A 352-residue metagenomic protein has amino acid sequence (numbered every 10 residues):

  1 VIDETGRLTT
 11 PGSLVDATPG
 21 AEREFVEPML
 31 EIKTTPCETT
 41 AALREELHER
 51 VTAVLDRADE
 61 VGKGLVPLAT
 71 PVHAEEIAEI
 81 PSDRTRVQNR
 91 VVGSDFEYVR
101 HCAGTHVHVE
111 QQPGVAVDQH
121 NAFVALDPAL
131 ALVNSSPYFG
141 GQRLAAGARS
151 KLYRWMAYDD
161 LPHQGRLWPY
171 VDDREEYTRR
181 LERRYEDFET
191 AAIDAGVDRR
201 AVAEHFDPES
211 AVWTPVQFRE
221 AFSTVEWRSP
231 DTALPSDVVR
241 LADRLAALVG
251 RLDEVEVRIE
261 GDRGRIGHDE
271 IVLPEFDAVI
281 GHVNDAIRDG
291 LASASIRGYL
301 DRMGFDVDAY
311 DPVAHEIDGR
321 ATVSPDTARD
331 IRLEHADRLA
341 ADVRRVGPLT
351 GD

Functional and structural regions predicted by a protein language model:
V1-E45, E49, A53-K63, Y153-D352: C-terminal accessory/tail domains of diverse enzymes
D3-T5, G12-P19, E75-A78, G93-R100 (+2 more regions): Generic structural signal for short, solvent-exposed loop/turn connectors between secondary structure elements
E31-K33, L68, G104-E110, E226-R228: A cross-family glycoside hydrolase active-site/sugar-binding cleft signature
H48-R50, P81-D83, A125, G141 (+1 more regions): Generic alpha-helical propensity signal that fires on short helical segments and nearby coil/disordered stretches
V61-V66, V133-P137: Conserved short beta-strand edge segments in small beta-sheet-based binding/regulatory domains
K63-P81: Short, glycine/charge-rich beta-strand/loop segments that flank catalytic centers and engage negatively charged groups
V72, D83-T105, V109-W168: Metal-dependent DNA replication initiation modules
A74, P81-R86, A116-L132, T190-F206 (+1 more regions): A short, terminal or domain-edge coil/loop segment
